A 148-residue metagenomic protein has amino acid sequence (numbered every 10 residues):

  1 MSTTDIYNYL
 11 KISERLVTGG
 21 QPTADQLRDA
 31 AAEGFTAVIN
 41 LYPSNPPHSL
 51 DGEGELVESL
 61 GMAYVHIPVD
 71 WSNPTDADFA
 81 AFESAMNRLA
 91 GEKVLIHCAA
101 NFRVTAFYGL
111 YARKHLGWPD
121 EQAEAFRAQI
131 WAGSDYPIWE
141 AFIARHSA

Functional and structural regions predicted by a protein language model:
M1-G20, M62: Mobile, glycine- and charge-enriched loop segments and immediately flanking short secondary-structure elements within
T3-T4, K11, A30, E55 (+2 more regions): N-proximal short alpha-helices
L16, K93-V94: Structural motif
V17-R88: Cysteine-based protein phosphatase catalytic domain of the PTP/DSP
G20-Q21, F102, L110: Gly/Ser/Thr-rich helix-start
Q26, A106-F107: Phosphate- and divalent-cation-binding pockets in alpha/beta enzyme and binding domains that engage nucleotide-derived
D78, E83-K93, L110-A148: PTP/DSP superfamily signal
V94-T105: A phosphate-binding catalytic loop at a beta-strand-loop-alpha-helix junction that coordinates phosphoryl groups
